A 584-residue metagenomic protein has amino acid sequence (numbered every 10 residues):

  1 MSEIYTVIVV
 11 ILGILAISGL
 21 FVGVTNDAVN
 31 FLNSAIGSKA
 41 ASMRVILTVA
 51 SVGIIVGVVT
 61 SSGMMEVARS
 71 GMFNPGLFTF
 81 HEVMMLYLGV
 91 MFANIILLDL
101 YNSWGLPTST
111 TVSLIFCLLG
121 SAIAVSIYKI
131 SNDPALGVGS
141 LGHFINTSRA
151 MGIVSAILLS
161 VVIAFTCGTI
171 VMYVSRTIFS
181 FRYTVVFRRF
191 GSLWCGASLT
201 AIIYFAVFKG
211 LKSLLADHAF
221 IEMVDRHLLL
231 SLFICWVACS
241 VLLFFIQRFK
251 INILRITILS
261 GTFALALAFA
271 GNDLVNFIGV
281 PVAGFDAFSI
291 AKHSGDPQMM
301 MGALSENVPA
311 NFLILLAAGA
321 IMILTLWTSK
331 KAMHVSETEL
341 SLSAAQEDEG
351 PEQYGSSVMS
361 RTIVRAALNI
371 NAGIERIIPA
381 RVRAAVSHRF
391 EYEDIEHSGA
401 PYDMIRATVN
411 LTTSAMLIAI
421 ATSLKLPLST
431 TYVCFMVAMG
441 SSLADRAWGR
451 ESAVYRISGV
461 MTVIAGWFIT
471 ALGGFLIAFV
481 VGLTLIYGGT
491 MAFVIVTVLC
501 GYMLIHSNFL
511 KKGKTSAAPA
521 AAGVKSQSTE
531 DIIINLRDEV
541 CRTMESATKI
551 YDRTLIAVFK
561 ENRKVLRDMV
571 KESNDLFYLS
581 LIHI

Functional and structural regions predicted by a protein language model:
M1-I11, E66-V83, K212-I253, L340 (+2 more regions): Helix-loop-helix hairpins and the membrane-proximal interhelical loops of multi-pass alpha-helical transport proteins
I17-V24, A28, I54-V67, V90 (+18 more regions): Transmembrane alpha-helical segments of multi-pass membrane transport proteins and ion-pumping complexes
V24-L32, I36, A40, W104-L119 (+2 more regions): Short, non-helical or kinked segments that cap or interrupt transmembrane helices
K39-S51, G295-D296, E451-T462: Membrane-interface alpha-helices at helix entry/exit sites of multi-pass transporters
I127-T147, A206-F220, P281-N307, R450-E451 (+1 more regions): Transmembrane helix-loop junctions at the membrane interface of multipass transporters and ion channels
I153-Q247, I258-L259, I314-S329, T338 (+3 more regions): Core mid-bundle transmembrane helix pairs that form the ion/substrate translocation pathway in diverse multi-pass
A345-A384, L504-S580: Non-transmembrane accessory domains of multi-pass membrane transporters/channels
I582-I584: Conserved small/polar residues in nucleotide/adenosyl-binding loops
